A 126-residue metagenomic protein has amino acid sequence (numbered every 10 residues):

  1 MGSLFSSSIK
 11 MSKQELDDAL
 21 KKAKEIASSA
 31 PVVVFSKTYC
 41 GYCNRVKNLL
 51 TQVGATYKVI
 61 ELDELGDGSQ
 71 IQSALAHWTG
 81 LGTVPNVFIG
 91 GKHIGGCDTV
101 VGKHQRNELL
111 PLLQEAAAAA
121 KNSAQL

Functional and structural regions predicted by a protein language model:
M1-S28, N122-L126: N-terminal leader/targeting and pre-domain segments
L16-A19, G68, S73, T99: Folded extracytoplasmic luminal domains of secretory or organellar precursors
A19-I60: Local sequence-structure signature of Cys/Sec-based thiol-disulfide redox active-site neighborhoods
G41-K47, T51, Q72, A76 (+4 more regions): Amphipathic alpha-helical interaction motifs in eukaryotic regulatory proteins
V46, D67, I71, G80 (+2 more regions): Amphipathic alpha-helical interface surfaces
T56-I71: Thiol-based oxidoreductase modules, predominantly thioredoxin-like and allied folds used for disulfide exchange
L75-T83: Thiol/disulfide oxidoreductase modules built on the thioredoxin-like
T83, I89-Q125: Non-catalytic, surface beta->alpha helical segment in thiol-disulfide oxidoreductase systems
